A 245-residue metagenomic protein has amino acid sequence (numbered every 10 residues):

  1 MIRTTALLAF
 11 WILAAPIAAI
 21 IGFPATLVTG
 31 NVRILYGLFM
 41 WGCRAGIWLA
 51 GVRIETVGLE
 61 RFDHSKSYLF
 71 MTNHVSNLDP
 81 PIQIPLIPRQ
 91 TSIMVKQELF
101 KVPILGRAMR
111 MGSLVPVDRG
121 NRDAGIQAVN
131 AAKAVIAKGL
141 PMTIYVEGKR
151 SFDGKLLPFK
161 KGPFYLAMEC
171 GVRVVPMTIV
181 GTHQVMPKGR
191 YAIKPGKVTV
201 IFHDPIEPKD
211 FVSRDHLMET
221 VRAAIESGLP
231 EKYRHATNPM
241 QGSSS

Functional and structural regions predicted by a protein language model:
M1-L27, R33, G37, E60-D63 (+1 more regions): Membrane-interfacial terminal anchoring regions of lipid-handling membrane enzymes
A18-Y36, M40, W48-A50, V57 (+1 more regions): Catalytic core of membrane glycerolipid acyltransferases/transacylases, capturing the structured, soluble-facing
R44, P81, F164-Y165: Active-site phosphate/pyrophosphate- and oxyanion-stabilizing loops and adjacent acidic/basic residues in soluble
A50-V57, G125-I126, T182-Q184: Short gly/ser/thr-rich secondary-structure transition/capping motifs
F62-H64, K101, R122-G125, I206-V212: A short acidic, often aromatic-flanked loop/helix-cap motif at beta-alpha or helix-coil junctions that lines enzyme
I126-S245: Non-catalytic C-terminal accessory region of glycerolipid acyltransferases and related lyso-lipid remodeling enzymes
